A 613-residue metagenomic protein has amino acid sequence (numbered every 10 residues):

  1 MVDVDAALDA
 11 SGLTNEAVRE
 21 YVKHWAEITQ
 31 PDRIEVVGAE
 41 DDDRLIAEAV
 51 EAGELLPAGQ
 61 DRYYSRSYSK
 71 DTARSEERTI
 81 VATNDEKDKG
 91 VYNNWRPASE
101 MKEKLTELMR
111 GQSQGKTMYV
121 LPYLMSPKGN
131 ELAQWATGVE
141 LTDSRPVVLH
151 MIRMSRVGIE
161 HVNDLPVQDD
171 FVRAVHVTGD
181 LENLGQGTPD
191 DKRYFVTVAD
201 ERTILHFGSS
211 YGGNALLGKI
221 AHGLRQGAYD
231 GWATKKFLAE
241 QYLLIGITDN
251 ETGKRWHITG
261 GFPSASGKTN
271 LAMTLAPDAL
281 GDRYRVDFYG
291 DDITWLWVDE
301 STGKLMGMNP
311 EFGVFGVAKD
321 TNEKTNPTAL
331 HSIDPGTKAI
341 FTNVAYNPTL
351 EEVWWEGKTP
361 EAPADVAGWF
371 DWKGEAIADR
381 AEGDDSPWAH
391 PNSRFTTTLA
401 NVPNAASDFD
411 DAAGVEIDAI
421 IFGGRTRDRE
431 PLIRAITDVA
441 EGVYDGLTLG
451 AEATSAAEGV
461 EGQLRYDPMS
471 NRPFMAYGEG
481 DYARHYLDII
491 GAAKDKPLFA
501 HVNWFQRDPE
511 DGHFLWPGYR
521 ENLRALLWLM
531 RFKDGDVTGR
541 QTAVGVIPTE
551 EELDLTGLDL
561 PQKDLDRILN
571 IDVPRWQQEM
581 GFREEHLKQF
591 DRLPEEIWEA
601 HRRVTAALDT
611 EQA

Functional and structural regions predicted by a protein language model:
V2-F171: N-terminal accessory targeting/assembly segments
R44-I46, V91, G129-A133, N270-L271 (+6 more regions): Short helix/loop capping segments that flank catalytic or ligand/cofactor-binding pockets
P57-G59, R66-Y68, T72, Q112-K116 (+6 more regions): Conserved NTP phosphate-binding and transfer environment spanning the P-loop NTPase/kinase superfamily
S99-A133, L205-G227, G383-L399: Extended, Lys/Arg-enriched charged tracts that mediate electrostatic binding to polyanionic substrates
T178-Q241: Charged, amphipathic alpha-helical linker segments immediately N-terminal to NTP-binding catalytic cores
Q241-E251: Pre-Walker A adenine-sensing motif
K254-L280: Glycine-rich phosphate-binding P-loop
D282-V298: Short beta-strand-centered segment that lines the nucleotide-binding/catalytic pocket of NTP-utilizing
